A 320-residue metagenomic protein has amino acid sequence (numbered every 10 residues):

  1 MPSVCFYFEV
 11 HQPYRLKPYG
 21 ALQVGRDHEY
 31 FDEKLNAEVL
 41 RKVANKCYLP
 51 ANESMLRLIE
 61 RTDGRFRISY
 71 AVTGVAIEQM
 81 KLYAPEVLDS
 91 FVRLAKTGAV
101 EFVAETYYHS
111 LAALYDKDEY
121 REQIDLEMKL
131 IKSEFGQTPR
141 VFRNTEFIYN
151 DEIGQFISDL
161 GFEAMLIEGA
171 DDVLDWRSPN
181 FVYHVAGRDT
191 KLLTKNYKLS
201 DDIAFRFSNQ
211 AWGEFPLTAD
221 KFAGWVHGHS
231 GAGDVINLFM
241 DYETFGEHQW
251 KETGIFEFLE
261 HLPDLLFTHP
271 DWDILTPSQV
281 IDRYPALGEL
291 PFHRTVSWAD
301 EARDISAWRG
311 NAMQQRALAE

Functional and structural regions predicted by a protein language model:
P2-K46, E60, F181, A186-T190 (+3 more regions): Active-site and substrate-binding clefts of carbohydrate-active enzymes
S3-F8, Y14-K17, A21-D116, R140-R143 (+2 more regions): Short, well-structured secondary-structure segments
V10-P13, G74-E78, Y107-S110, F147-N150 (+4 more regions): Short, solvent-exposed loop/turn segments at secondary-structure junctions
N52-L56, L88-V92, R121-I131, G154 (+2 more regions): Generic structural signal for well-ordered alpha-helices, preferentially at hydrophobic/aromatic core positions
E53-S54, L82-A95, L174-G187, L217-V226: Alpha-helical scaffolding within the catalytic cores of extracellular/periplasmic polymer-degrading hydrolases
A113-Y115, V173-F181, D202-A204: Short, charged, surface-exposed secondary-structure boundary motifs
E119-E146, W225-F239: CE4/NodB-like, metal-dependent polysaccharide N-deacetylase domain that modifies extracellular/periplasmic N-acetylated
F147-G161: Hydrophobic, small-residue-rich alpha-helical packing segments that form membrane-like cores
